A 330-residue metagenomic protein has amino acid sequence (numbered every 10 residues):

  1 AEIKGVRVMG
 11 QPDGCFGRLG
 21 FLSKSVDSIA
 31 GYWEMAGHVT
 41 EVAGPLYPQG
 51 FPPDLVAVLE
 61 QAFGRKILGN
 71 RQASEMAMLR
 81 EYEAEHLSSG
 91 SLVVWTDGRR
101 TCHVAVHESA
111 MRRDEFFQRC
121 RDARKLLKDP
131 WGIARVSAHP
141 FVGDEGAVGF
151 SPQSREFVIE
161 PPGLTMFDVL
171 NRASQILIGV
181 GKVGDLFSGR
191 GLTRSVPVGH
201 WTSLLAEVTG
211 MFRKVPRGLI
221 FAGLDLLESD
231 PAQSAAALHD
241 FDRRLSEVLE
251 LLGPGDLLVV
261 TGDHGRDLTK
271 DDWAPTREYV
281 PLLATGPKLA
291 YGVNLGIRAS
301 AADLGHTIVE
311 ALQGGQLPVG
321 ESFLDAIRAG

Functional and structural regions predicted by a protein language model:
A1-G330: Feature captures the catalytic ectodomains and active-site-proximal regions of enzymes that hydrolyze or transfer
